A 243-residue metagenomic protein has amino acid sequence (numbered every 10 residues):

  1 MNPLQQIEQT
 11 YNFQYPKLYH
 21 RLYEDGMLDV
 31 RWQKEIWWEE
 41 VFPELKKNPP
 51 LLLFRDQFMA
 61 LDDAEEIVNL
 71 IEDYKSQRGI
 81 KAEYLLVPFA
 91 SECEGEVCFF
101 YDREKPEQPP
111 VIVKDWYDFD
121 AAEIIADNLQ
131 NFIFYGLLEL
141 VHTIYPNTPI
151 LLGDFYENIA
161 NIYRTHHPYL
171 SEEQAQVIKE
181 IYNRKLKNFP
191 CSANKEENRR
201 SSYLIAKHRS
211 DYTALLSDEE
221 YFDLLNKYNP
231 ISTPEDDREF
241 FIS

Functional and structural regions predicted by a protein language model:
M1-C98, R103-K105, T165, A175-S243: A surface-exposed partner-binding patch
E8-Y11, D118-I125, H167: Generic alpha-helical structural element
V68-E72, I112, L151: N-terminal non-cleavable signal-anchor helices
P110-N147: Compact, glycine/acidic-enriched structural inserts
A126-D127, P149, Y163, I178: A contiguous, surface-oriented mixed alpha/beta subdomain in the mid-to-C-terminal portion of proteins that forms
G136, A160-Y163: Small side chains
L152-E157: Charged, amphipathic alpha-helical linkers/stalks
I162-S171: Extended, non-catalytic scaffold segments that flank or surround catalytic motifs
